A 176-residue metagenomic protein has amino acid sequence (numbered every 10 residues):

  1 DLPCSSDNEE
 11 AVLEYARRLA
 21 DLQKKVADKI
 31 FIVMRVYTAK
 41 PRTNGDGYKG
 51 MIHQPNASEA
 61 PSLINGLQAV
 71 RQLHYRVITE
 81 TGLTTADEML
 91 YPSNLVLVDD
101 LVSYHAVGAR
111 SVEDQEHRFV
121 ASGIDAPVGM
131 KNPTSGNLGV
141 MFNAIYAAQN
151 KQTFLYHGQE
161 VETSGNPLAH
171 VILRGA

Functional and structural regions predicted by a protein language model:
L2: Conserved, mostly hydrophobic/aromatic
S5-E10: Short, glycine-rich nucleotide/cofactor-binding loops
A11-A176: Active-site-facing alpha/beta catalytic cores
